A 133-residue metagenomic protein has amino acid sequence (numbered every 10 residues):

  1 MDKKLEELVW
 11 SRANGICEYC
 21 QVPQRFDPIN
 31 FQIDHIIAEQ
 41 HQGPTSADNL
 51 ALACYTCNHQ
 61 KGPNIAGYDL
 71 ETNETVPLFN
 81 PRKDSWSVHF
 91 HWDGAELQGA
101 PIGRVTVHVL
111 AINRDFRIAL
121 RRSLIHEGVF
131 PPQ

Functional and structural regions predicted by a protein language model:
D2-F31, A51-K61: Short cysteine-rich loop/turn motifs with clustered Cys
K3-K4, P23-F26, H59-Q133: Extended charged
I37, C54-T56, P101: Residues at the C-termini of beta-strands that transition into short coil/loop
I37-L50, R82: Short linker/helix segments within small regulatory modules
